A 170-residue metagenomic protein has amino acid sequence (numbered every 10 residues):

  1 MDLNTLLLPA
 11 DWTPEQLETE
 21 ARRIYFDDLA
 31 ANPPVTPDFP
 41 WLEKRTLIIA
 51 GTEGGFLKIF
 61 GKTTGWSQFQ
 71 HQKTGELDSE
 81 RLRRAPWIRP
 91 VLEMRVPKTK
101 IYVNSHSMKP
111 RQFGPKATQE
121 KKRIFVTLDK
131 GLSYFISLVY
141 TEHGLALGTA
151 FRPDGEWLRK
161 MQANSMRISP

Functional and structural regions predicted by a protein language model:
M1-P170: Ribonuclease/tRNase effector modules and their secretory precursors
